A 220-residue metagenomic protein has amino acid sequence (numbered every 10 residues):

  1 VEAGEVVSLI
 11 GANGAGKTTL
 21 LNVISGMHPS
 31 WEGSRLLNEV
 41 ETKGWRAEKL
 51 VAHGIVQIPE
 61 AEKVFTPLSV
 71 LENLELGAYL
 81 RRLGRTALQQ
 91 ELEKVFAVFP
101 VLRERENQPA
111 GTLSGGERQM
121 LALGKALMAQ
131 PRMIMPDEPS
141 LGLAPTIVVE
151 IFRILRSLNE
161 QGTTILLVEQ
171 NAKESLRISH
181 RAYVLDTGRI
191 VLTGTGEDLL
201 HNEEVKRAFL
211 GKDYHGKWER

Functional and structural regions predicted by a protein language model:
V1-R220: Glycine-rich phosphate-binding loops of nucleotide-dependent enzymes
